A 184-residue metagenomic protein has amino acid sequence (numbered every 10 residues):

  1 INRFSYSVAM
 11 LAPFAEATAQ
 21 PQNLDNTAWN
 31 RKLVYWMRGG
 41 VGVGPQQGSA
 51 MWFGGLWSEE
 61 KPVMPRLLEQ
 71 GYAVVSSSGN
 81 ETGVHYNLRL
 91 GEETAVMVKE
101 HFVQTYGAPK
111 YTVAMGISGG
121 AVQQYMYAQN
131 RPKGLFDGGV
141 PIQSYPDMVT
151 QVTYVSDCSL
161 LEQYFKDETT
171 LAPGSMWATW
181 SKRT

Functional and structural regions predicted by a protein language model:
I1-T184: C-terminal His-loop and adjacent cap/lid subdomain of alpha/beta-hydrolase
